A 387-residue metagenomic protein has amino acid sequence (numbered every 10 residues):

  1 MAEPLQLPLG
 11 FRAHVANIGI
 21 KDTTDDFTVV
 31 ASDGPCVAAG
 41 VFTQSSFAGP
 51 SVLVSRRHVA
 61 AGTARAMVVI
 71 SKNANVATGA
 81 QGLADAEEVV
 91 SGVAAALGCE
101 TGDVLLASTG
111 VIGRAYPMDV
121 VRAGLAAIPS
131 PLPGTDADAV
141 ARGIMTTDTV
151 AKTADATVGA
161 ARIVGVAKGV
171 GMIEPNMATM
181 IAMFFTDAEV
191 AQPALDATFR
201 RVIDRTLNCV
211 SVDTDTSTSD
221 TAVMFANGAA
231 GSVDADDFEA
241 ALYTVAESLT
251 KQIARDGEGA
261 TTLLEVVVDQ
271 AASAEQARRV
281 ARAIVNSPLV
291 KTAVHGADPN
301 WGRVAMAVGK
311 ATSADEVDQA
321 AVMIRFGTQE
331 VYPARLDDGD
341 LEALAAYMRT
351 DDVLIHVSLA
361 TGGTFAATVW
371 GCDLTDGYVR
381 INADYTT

Functional and structural regions predicted by a protein language model:
M1-T387: A structural signal for small-residue-enriched, beta-sheet-centric alpha/beta enzyme cores and oligomeric scaffold folds
